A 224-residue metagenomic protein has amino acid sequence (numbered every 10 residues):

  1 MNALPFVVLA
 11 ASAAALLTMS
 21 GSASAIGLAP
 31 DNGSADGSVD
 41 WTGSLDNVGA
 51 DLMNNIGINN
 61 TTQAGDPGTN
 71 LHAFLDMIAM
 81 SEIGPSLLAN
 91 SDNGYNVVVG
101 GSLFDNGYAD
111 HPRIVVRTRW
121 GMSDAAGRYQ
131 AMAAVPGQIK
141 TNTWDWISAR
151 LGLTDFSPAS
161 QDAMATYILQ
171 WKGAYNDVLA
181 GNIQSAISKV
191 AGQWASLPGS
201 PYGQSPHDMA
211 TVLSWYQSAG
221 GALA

Functional and structural regions predicted by a protein language model:
M1-I26: Single-pass alpha-helical membrane anchors
G27-T154, A163-A224: Cell-wall polysaccharide-cleaving catalytic domain and substrate-binding groove, primarily in peptidoglycan/chitin
